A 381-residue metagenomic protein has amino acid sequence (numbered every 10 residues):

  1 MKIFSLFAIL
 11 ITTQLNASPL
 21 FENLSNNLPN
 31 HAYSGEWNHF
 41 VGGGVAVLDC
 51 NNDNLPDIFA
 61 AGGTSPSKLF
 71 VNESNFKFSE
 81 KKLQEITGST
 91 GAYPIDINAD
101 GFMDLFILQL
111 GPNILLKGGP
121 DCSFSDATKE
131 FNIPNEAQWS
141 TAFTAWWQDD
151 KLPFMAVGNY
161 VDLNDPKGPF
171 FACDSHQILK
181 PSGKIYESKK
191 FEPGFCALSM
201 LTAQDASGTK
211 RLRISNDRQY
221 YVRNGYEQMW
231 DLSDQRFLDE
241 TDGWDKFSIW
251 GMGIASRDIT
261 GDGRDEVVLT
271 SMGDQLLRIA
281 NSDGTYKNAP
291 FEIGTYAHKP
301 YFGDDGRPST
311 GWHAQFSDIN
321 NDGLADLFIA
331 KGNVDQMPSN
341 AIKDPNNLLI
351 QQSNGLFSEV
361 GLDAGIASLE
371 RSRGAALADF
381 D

Functional and structural regions predicted by a protein language model:
S5-Q14: Bacterial N-terminal signal peptides
A17-D381: Acidic, glycine/proline-rich Ca2+-coordinating loop motifs
